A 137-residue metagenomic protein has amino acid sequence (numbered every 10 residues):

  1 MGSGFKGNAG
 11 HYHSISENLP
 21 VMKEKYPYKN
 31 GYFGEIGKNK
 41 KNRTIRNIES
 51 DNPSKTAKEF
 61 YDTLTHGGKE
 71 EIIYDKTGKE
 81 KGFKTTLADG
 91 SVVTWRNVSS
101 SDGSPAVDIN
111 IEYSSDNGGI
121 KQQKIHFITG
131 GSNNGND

Functional and structural regions predicted by a protein language model:
M1-K76, I109-D137: Low-complexity, glycine/serine/proline-rich disordered segments that function as export/translocation leaders
K76-S100: Amphipathic, interaction-prone secondary-structure segments
E80-G82, G103-N110: Histidine-centered divalent-metal-coordination microenvironment in nucleic-acid enzymes
S100-D102, S114: Solvent-exposed loop/turn segments at secondary-structure junctions within structured extracellular/periplasmic domains
